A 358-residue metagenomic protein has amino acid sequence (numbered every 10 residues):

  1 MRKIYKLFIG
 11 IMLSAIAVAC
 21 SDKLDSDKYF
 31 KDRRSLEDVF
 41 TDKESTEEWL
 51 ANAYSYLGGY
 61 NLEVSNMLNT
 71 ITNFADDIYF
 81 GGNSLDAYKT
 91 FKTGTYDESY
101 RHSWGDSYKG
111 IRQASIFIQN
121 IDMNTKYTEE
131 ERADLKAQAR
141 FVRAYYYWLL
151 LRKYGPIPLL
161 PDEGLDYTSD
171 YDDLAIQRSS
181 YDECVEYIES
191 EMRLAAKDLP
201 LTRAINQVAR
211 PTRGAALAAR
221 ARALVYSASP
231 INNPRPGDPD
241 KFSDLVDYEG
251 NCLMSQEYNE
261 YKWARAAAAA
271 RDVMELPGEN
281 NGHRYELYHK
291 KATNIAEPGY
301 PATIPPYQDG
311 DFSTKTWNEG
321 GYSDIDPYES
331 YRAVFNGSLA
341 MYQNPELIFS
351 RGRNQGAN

Functional and structural regions predicted by a protein language model:
M1-K31: Bacterial Sec-dependent N-terminal signal peptides
S21-S84, I157, G214, V225-N358: An aromatic- and glycine-enriched ligand-binding surface/loop that stacks and positions planar moieties
D38-N61, S65, F80-Y154, Y171-V208: Conserved, well-structured interaction surfaces
P156-E163, A196-N206, N281-Y288: Glycine- and aromatic-rich loop/turn segments at beta-sheet edges
P161-D166, M192, S227-S229: Short, small-residue-rich loop/turn micro-motifs
D162-T168, D240-S243: Short, conserved phosphate-binding/catalytic loop or strand-edge motifs used in phosphoryl-/nucleotidyl-transfer
A209-A219, A223: Amphipathic alpha-helical protein-interaction segments enriched in hydrophobic
